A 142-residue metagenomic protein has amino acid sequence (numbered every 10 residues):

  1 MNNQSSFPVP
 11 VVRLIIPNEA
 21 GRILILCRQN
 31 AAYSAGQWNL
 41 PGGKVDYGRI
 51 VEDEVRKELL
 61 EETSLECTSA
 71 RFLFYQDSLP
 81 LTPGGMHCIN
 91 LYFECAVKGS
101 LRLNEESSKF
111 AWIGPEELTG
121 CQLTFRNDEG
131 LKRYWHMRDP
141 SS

Functional and structural regions predicted by a protein language model:
M1-I23, P41-K44, Y75, E94: Conserved N-terminal beta-strand and adjoining loop/helix that marks the start of the Nudix/MutT-like hydrolase domain
S6-P8, Q37, P83-I89: A generic structural micro-feature
N18, Q76-L101: Active-site-adjacent beta-strand/loop module that shapes the phosphate/pyrophosphate-binding cleft
N18-G21, Q29, A96-S100, P115-E117: Short loop segments at secondary-structure junctions
R22-E61: Conserved Nudix-box catalytic region and its N-terminal flanking loop in Nudix hydrolases and closely related
I23, A32-Y33, L79-L81, T119: Flexible, glycine-rich phosphate/dinucleotide-binding loops and adjacent beta-alpha linkers at cofactor/substrate
L65-F74: A short coil-to-beta-strand element that immediately follows conserved catalytic motifs
Y92-E94, R102-Y134: NUDIX/MutT-family hydrolases
